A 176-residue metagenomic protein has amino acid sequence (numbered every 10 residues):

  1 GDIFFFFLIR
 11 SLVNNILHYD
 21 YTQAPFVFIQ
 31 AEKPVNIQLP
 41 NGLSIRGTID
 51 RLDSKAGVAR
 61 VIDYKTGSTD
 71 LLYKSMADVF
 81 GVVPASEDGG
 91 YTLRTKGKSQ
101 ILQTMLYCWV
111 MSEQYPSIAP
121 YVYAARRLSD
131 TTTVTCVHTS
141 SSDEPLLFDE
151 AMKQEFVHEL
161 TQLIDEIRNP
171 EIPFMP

Functional and structural regions predicted by a protein language model:
G1-P176: RecB-family 4Fe-4S metal-dependent nuclease core
